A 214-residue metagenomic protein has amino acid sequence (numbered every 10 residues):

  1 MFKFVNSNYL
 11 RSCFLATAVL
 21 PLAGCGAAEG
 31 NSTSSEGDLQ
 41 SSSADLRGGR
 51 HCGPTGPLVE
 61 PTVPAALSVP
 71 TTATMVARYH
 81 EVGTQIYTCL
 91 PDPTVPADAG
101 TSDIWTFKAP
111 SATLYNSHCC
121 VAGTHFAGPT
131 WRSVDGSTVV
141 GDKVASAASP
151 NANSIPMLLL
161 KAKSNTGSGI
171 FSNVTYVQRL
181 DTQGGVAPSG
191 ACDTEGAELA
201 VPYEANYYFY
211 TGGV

Functional and structural regions predicted by a protein language model:
F2-F14: Bacterial N-terminal signal peptides that target proteins for export
P21-G24: C-terminal motif of bacterial Sec signal peptides marking the signal peptidase cleavage site
G26-E29: Bacterial signal peptide processing site
S32-R50: Acidic/polar, low-complexity intrinsically disordered N-terminal segments immediately downstream of a Sec signal
R47-T88, P93-V214: Primary mode marks residue(s) on the alpha4-beta5-alpha5 output face of response regulator receiver
